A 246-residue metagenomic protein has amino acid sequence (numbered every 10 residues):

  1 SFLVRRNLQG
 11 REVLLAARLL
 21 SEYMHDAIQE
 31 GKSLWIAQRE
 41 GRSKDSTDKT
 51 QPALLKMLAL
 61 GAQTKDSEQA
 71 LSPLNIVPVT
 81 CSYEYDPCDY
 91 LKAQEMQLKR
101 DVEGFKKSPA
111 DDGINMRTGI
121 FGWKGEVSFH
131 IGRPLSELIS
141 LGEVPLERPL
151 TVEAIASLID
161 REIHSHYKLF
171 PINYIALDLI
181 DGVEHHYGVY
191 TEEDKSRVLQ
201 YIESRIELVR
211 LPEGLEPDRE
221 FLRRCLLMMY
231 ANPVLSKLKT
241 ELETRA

Functional and structural regions predicted by a protein language model:
S1-V13: Conserved nucleotide-cofactor-binding alpha/beta core module
L3, W35-A37: Structural motif
R6-N7, R39-G41: Glycine- and acidic
E12-L34, S43-A246: Membrane-interfacial terminal anchoring regions of lipid-handling membrane enzymes
